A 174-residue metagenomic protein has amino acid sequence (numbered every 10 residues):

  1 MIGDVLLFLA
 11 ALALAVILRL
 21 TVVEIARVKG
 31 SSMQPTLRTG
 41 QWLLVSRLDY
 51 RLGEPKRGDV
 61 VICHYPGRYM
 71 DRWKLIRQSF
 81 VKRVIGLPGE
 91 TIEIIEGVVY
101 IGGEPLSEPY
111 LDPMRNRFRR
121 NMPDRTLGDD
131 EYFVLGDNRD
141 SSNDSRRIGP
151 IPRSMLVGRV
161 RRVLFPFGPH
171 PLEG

Functional and structural regions predicted by a protein language model:
M1-S79, I151-G174: Protein maturation boundaries and topogenic segments
S79-P105: Mid-length scaffold segments of soluble, non-membrane domains
G102-R119: PP2C/PPM family metal-dependent serine/threonine protein phosphatase catalytic domain, recognizing the conserved
R115-E131: Acidic loop->beta-strand submotif enriched in PP2C/PPM serine/threonine phosphatases
G136: Phosphate/adenylate-binding glycine loop and adjacent helical scaffold
S142-R147: Active-site loop architecture of trypsin-fold serine endopeptidases
